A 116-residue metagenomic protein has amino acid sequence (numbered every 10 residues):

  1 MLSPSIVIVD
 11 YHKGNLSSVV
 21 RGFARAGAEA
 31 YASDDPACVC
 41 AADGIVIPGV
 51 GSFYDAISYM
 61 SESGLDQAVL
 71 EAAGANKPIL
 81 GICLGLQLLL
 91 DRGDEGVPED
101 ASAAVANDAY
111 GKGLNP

Functional and structural regions predicted by a protein language model:
L2-V7: Extreme N-terminal starter segment of soluble prokaryotic enzymes
V9-Y11: Short hydrophobic segments within beta-strands
V19: Divalent-cation-assisted or electrostatically stabilized phosphate/pyrophosphate-binding catalytic cores
A30-A32: Generic structural signal for residues in well-ordered beta-strands
A42: An anion/phosphate-binding loop that grips the pyrophosphate of nucleotide cofactors and donors
V46-P48: Structural motif
V50-P116: Cysteine-nucleophile active-site neighborhood
